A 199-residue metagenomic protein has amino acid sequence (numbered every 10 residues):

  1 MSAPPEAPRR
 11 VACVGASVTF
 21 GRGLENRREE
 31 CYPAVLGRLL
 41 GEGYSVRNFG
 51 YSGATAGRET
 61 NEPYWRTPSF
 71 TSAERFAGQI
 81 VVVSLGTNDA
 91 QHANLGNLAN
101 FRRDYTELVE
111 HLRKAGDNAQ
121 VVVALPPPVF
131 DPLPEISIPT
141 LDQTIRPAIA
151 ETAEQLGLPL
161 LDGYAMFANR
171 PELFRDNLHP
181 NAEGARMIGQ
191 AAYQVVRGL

Functional and structural regions predicted by a protein language model:
M1-P8: N-terminal low-complexity, Pro/Thr/Ser-rich intrinsically disordered segments that act as propeptides or flexible
S2, A34-V35, I136: Short acidic/polar alpha-helix capping motifs at helix-coil junctions
P4, E25, N181, A185: Aromatic-acidic/polar surface patches that form glycan- and anion
P8-A12, V18-T106: Conserved SGNH/GDSL esterase-like catalytic core that processes O-acyl groups on lipids and polysaccharides
V14-G15, A124: Short hydrophobic segments within beta-strands
E42, R66-L199: Alpha-helical cap/lid subdomain in secreted, periplasmic, or secretory-pathway luminal O-acyl-processing enzymes
